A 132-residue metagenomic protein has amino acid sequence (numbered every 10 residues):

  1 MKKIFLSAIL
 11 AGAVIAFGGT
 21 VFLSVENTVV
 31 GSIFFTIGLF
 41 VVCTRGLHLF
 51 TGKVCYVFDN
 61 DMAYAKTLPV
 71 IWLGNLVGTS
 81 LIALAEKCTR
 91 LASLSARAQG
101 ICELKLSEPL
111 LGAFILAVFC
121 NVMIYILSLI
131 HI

Functional and structural regions predicted by a protein language model:
L6-S7, K66-G74, G78: Alpha-helical transmembrane segments of multi-pass membrane proteins
L6-V21: The first (N-terminal) embedded transmembrane alpha-helix
A11, I15, G74-I82: Alpha-helical transmembrane segments that form the membrane-embedded catalytic/substrate-binding core of multi-pass
A13, V29-D61: Pore- and pathway-forming membrane helices of multi-pass small-molecule/ion transporters and channels
L23-G31, S107-P109: Interfacial loop-to-helix junctions that mark the boundaries of transmembrane helices in multi-pass membrane
C88-L110: Membrane-interface interhelical connector segments
S107-I124: Hydrophobic alpha-helical transmembrane segments
I130-I132: Conserved small/polar residues in nucleotide/adenosyl-binding loops
